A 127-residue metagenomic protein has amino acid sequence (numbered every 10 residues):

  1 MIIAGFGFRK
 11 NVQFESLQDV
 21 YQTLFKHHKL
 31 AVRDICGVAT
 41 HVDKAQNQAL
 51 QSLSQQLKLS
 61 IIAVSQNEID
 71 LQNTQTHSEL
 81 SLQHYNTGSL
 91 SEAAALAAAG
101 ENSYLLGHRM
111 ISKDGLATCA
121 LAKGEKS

Functional and structural regions predicted by a protein language model:
M1-C36, T40-V42, A120-S127: Conserved mixed alpha/beta catalytic, RNA-binding, or beta-rich assembly cores of soluble enzyme, regulatory
D19, G88-S91, A95: Short, contiguous clusters of charged residues that form electrostatic/catalytic patches at enzyme active sites, used
K26, L30, T40, Q55 (+2 more regions): Generic secondary-structure signature for well-ordered alpha-helical cores
V38, Q83, G107-H108: Short, flexible active-site recognition loops that position polar ligands and cofactors
H41, N47-L90: Long, charge-dense
E92-S127: C-terminal edge-of-domain segments
